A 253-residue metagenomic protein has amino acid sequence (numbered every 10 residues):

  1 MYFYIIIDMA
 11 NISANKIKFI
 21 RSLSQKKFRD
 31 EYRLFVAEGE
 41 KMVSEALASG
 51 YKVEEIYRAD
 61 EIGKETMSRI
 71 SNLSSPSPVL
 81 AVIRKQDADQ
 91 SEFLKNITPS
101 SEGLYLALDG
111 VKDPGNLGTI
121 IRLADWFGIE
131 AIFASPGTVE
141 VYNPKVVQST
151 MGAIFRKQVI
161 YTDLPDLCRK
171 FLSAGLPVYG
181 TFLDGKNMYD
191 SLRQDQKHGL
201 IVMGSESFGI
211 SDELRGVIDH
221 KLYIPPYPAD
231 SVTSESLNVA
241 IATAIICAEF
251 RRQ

Functional and structural regions predicted by a protein language model:
Y2-Y57, V139: Boundary-proximal intrinsically disordered activation/regulatory segments immediately upstream of a helical core
R33, L108-K112, P228-E235: Short pre-catalytic strand/loop immediately N-terminal to key active-site residues, enriched for Gly-Thr
G39, K112-I120, S234-A242: Amphipathic alpha-helical repeat scaffolds
A48, E92-G185: RNA substrate-binding interface of SAM-dependent RNA methyltransferases
E65-R84: Glycine/small-residue-rich loop that forms an oxyanion/phosphate-binding "nest" at active or ligand-binding sites
W126, V141, V146-G152, R215-Q253: Structured adenosyl-cofactor binding patch, chiefly the S-adenosyl-L-methionine
G180-S234: Active-site/ligand-binding-proximal alpha/beta "capping" segment
